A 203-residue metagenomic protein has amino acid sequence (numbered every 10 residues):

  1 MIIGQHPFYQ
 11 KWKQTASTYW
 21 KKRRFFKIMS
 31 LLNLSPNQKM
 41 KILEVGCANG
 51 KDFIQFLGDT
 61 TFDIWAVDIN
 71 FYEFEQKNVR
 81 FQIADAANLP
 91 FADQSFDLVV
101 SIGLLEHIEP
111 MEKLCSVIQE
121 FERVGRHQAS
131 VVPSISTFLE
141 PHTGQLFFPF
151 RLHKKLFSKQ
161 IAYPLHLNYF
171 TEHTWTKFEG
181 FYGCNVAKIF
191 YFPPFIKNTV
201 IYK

Functional and structural regions predicted by a protein language model:
M1-A92, V100, N168, F192-Y202: Conserved N-terminal segment of class I S-adenosyl-L-methionine
M40, D97, R126: Conserved acidic residues
E44, E106, E120: Acidic-residue sensor for enzyme active/binding pockets
N88, E106, T137: Active-site micro-motifs of SAM-dependent methyltransferase domains
V100-M111: A short SAM/SAH-binding and catalytic strip from SAM-dependent methyltransferases
E109-K203: S-adenosyl-L-methionine-dependent methyltransferase catalytic module, highlighting the catalytic core
